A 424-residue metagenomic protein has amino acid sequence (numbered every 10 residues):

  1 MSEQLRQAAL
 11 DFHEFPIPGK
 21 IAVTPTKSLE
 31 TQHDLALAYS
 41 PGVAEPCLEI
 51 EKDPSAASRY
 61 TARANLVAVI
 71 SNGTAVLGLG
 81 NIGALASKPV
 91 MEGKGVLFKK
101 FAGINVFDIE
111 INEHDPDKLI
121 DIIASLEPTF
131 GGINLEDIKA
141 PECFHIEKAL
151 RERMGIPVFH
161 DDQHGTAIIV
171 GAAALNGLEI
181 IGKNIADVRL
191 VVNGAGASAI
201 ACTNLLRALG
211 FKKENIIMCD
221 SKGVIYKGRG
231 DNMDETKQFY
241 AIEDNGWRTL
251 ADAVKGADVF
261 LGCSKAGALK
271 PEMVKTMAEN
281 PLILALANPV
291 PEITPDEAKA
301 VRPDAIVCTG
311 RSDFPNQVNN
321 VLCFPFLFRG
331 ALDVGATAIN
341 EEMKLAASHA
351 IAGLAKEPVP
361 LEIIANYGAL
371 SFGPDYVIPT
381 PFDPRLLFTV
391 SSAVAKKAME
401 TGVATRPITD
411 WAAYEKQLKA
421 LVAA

Functional and structural regions predicted by a protein language model:
M1-V158, K397-I408, L421-A424: N-terminal ligand-binding/catalytic initiation module
F15, S58-R63, K99-K100, S125-E127 (+8 more regions): Solvent-exposed alpha-helices and their adjacent loops that cap or buttress functional pockets in soluble metabolic
N72-T74, I82, I111-N112, D137-A140 (+5 more regions): Short, ordered loop/turn segments at secondary-structure junctions
L77, I82-A102, M154, H160 (+1 more regions): Glycine-rich phosphate/diphosphate-binding loop of Rossmann-like nucleotide-binding domains
D108, N134-D137, V158-D161, V192 (+5 more regions): General beta-strand structural signal in soluble alpha/beta enzymes
D161-D162, I181, A285-I408: Adenosine-phosphate binding glycine-rich loop
G246-P303, N316, G335: Long hydrophobic segments that form regular secondary structure
